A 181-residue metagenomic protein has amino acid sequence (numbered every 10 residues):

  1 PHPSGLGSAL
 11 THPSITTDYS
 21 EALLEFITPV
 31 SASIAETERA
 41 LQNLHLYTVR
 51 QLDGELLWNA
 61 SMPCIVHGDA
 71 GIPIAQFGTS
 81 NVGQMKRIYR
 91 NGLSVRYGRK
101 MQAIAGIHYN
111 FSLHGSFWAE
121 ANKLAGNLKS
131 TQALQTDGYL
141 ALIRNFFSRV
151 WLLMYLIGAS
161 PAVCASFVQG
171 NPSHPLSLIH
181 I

Functional and structural regions predicted by a protein language model:
P1-S94, M101-A103, L134, G138-R144 (+1 more regions): Terminal catalytic/cofactor-binding subdomain
I88-H174: Internal, well-ordered domain-core segments that constitute the primary functional module of diverse proteins
I179-I181: Conserved small/polar residues in nucleotide/adenosyl-binding loops
